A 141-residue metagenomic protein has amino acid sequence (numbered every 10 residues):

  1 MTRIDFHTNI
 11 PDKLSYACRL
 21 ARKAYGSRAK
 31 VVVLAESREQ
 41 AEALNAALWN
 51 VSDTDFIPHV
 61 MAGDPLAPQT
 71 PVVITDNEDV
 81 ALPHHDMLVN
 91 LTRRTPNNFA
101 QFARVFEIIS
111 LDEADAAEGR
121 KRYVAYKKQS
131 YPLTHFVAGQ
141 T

Functional and structural regions predicted by a protein language model:
T2-A100, L111, Q129-P132, F136-T141: Positively charged, polar, low-complexity stretches
A47-W49, F102-V105, K121-R122: Short, glycine/charged-enriched secondary-structure capping and boundary segments
N97, D115-Y123: Helix-rich interaction surfaces within compact, conserved domain-sized segments that mediate assembly or partner
R104-E113: Trafficking entry modules
